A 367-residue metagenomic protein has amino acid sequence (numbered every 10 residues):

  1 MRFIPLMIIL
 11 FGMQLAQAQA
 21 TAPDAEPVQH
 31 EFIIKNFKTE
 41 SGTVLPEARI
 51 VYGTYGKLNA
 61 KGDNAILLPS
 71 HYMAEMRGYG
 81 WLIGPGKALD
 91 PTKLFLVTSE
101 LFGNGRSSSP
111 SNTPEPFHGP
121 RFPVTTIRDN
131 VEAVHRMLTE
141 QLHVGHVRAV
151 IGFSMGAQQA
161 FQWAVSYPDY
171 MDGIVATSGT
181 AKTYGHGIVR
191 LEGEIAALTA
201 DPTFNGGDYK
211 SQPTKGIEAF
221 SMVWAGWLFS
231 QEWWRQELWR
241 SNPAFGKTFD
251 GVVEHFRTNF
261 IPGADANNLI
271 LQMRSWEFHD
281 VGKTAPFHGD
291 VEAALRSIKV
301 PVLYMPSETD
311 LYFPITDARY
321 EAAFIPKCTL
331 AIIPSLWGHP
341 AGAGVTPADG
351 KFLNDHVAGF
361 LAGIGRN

Functional and structural regions predicted by a protein language model:
Q19-L68, M76-R77, R366-N367: Catalytic-loop region of hydrolases
G53-P116: N-terminal cap/lid subdomain of alpha/beta-hydrolase-fold enzymes
F117, R128-R148: Conserved acidic catalytic loop of the alpha/beta-hydrolase fold
H146-I188: Conserved hydrolase catalytic core segment
Y170, A176-N259: Alpha/beta-hydrolase-fold enzymes
I298, Y304-P306: Short beta-strand/loop motif that positions the catalytic acidic residue of the alpha/beta-hydrolase fold
L311-D317: Conserved alpha/beta-hydrolase "acid-adjacent" motif
K327-N367: Catalytic active-site module of serine/aspartate enzymes centered on a nucleophile-bearing elbow/loop
